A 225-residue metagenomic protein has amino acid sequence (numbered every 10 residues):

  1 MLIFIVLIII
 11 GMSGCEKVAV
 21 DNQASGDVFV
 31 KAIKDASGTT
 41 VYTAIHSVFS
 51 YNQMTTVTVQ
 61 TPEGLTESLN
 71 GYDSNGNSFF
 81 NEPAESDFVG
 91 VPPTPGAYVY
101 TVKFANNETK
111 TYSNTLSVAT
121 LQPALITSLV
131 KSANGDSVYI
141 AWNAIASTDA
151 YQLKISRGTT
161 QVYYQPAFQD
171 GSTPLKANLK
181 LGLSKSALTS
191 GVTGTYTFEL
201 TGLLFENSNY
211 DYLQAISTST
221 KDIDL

Functional and structural regions predicted by a protein language model:
L7-S37, L225: Bacterial Sec-dependent N-terminal signal peptides
A24-D27, T120-V130: Proline-enriched interdomain boundary motifs that mark the N-terminal boundary and often initiate the first structured
A32-G38, V130-D136: Short, solvent-exposed loop/linker segments at the N-terminal edge of repeated beta-sheet extracellular domains
K34-S68: Post-signal-peptide N-terminal segment of Sec-exported extracytoplasmic proteins
H46-V48, D136-T148: Conserved aromatic anchor
V59-F88, Q152-G191: Recognizes extended acidic, P/S/T-rich segments that occur within or adjacent to Ig-like beta-sandwich modules
V102-F104, S186-S217: Beta-strand-rich modules
T111-Q122, S208-L225: Short beta-strand elements
